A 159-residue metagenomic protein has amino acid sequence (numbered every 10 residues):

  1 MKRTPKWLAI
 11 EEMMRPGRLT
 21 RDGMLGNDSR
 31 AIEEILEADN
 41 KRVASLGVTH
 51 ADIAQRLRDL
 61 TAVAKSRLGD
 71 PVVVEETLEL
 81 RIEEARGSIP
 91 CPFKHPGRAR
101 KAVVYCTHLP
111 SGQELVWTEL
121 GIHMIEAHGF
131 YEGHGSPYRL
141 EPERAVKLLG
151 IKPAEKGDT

Functional and structural regions predicted by a protein language model:
M1-T159: Alpha-helical interaction/linker modules in multidomain eukaryotic proteins
